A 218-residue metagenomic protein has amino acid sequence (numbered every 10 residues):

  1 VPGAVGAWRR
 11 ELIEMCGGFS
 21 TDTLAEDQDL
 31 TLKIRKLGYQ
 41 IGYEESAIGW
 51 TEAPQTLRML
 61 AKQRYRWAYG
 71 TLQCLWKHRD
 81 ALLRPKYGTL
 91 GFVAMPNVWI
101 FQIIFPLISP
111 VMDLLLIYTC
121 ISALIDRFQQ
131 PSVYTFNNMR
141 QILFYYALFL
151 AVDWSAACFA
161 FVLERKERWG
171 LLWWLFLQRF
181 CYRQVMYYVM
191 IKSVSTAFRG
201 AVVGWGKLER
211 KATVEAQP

Functional and structural regions predicted by a protein language model:
V1-F92, I100, G204, A212-P218: Non-transmembrane catalytic domains and loops of membrane-associated enzymes and transporters that build or traffic
A7, E11, L37, W67 (+5 more regions): Generic, well-ordered alpha-helical scaffold segments in large soluble proteins
S20-T21, R58, I103, L107 (+2 more regions): Generic secretory/membrane-interface signal
L30, R66-W67, F105, A156 (+2 more regions): Hydrophobic side chains within alpha-helical segments
G42, V111, L171: Acidic/polar loop patches that form or flank catalytic/metal-binding clefts of enzymes that bind anionic ligands
D80-N97, Y118-P218: Juxtamembrane C-terminal module of membrane proteins
N97-L114, V152-W154: Core segments of transmembrane alpha-helices that mediate helix-helix packing or line hydrophobic substrate/ligand
